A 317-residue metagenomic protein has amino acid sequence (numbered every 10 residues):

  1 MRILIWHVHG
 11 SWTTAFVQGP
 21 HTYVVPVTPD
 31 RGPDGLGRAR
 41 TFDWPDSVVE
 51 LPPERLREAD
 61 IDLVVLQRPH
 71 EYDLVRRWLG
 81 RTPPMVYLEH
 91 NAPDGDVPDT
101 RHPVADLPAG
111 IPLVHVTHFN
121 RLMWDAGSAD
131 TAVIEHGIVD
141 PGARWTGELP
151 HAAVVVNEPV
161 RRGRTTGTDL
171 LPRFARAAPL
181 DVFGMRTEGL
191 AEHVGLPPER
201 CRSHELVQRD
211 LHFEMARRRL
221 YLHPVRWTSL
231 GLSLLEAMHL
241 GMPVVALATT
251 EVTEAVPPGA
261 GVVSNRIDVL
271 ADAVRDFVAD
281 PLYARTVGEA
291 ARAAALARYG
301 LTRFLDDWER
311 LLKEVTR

Functional and structural regions predicted by a protein language model:
I5, H9-W12, V24-G110, F119-L122: Extended catalytic core of nucleotide-activated donor transferases of GT-like folds
M123-A126, G137-P197, L206: Conserved catalytic-core segment of nucleotide-activated headgroup transferases in glycan assembly
H212, L235-H239, P243, T250-E254: Short alpha-helical segment that forms part of, or immediately flanks, the ligand-binding pocket in carbohydrate-active
Y221-L222: A short hydrophobic beta-strand element within the catalytic core of glycosyltransferases that build diverse glycans
R226: Aromatic "clamp/platform" in nucleotide-sugar-dependent glycosyltransferases that forms part of the donor/acceptor
P243-A246, V263: Short hydrophobic beta-strand element within catalytic cores of glycosyltransferases and related nucleotide-activated
P258-D268, D276-L282: Conserved acidic donor-binding segment of nucleotide-sugar-dependent glycosyltransferases
A279-K313, R317: A charged, aromatic-enriched C-terminal amphipathic alpha-helix characteristic of glycosyltransferases across folds
